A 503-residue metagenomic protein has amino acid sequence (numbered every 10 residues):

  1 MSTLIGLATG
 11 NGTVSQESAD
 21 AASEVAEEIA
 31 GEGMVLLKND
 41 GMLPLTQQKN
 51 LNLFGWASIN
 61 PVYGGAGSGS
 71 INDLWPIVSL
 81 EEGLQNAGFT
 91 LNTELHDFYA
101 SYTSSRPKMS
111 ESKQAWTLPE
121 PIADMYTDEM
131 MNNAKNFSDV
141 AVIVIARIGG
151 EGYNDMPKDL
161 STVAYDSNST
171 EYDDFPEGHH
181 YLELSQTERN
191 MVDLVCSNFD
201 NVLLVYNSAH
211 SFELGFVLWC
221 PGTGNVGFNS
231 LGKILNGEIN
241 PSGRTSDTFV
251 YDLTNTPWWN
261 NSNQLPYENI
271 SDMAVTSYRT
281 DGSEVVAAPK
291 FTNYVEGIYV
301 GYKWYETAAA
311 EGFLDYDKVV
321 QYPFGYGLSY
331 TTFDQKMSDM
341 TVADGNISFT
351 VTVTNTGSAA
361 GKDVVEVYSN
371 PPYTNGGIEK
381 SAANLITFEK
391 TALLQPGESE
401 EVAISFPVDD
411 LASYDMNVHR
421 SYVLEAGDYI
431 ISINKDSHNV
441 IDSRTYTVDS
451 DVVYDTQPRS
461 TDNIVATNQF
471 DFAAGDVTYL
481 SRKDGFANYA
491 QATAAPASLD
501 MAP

Functional and structural regions predicted by a protein language model:
M1-P503: C-terminal non-catalytic regions of proteins with extracellular/luminal or membrane-system context
